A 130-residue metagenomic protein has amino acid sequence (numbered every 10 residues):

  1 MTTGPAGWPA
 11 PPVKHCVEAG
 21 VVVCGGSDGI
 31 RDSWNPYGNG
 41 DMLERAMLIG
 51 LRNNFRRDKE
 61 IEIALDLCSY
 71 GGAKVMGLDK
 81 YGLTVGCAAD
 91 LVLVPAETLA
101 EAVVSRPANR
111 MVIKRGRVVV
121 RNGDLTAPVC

Functional and structural regions predicted by a protein language model:
M1-W8: Active-site glycine- and acidic-residue-rich loops that bind and position anionic ligands or nucleotide-like cofactors
G4, N35-P36, S105: Short Asp/Glu-rich motifs
P9-A96: His/Asp/Glu-enriched, well-ordered alpha-helical/loop segment that forms or immediately abuts the divalent-metal
K74, V85-C130: C-terminal cap of metal-dependent C-N hydrolases
